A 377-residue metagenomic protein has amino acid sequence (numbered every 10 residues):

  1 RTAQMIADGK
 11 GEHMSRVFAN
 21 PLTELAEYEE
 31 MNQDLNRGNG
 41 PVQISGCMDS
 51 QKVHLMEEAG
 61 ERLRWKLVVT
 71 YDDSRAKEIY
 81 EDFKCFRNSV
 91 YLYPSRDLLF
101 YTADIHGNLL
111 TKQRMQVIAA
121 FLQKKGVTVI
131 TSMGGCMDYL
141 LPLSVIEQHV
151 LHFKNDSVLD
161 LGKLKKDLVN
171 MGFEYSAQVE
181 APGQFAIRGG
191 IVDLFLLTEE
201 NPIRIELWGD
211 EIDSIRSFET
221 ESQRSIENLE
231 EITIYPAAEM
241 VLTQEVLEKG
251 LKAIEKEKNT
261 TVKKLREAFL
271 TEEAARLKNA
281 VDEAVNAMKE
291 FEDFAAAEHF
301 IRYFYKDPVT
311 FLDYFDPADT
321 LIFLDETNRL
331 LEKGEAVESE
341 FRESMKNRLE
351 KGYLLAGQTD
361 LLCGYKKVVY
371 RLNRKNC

Functional and structural regions predicted by a protein language model:
I6-C377: ASCE RecA-like P-loop NTPase motor cores that couple ATP hydrolysis to mechanical translocation on nucleic acids
